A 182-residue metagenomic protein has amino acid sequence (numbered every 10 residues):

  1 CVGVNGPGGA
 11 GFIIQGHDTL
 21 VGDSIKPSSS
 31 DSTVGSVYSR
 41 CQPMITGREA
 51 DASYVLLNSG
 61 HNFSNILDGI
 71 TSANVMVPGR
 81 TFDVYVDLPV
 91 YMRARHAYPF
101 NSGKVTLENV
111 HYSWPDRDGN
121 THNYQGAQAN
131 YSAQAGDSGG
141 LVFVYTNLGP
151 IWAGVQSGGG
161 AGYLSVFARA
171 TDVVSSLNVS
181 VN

Functional and structural regions predicted by a protein language model:
C1-Q125, N130, V144-T146, S176-V179: Serine endopeptidase catalytic core focused on the charge-relay Asp
A133-Q134: C-terminal recognition in membrane/secretory proteostasis and scaffolding
S138-L141: Beta-propeller and closely related beta-sheet repeat lectin domains
F143-N182: C-terminal subregion of chymotrypsin/trypsin-like serine protease catalytic domains
